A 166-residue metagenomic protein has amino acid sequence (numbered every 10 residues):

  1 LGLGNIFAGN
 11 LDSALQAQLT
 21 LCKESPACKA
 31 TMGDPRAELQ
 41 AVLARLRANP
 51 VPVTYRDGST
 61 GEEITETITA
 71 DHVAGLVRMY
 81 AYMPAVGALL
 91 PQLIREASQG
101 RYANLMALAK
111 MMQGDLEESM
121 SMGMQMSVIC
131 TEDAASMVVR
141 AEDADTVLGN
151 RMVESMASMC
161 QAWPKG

Functional and structural regions predicted by a protein language model:
G2-A41, R95-Y102, A107-L116: A catalytic-pocket lid/entrance helix-loop region that shapes and gates access to the active site across common
E38-G166: Alpha/beta-hydrolase fold active-site neighborhood
